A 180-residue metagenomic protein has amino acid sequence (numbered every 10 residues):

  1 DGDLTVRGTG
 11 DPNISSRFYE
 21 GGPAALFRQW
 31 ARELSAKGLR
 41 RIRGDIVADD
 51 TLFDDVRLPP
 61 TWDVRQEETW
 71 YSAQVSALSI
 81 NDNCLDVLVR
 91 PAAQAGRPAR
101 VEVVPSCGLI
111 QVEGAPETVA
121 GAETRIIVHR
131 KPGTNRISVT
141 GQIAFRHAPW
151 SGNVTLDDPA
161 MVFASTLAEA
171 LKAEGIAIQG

Functional and structural regions predicted by a protein language model:
G2-G180: Conserved serine DD-peptidase/penicillin-binding transpeptidase domain and beta-lactam-recognizing active-site
